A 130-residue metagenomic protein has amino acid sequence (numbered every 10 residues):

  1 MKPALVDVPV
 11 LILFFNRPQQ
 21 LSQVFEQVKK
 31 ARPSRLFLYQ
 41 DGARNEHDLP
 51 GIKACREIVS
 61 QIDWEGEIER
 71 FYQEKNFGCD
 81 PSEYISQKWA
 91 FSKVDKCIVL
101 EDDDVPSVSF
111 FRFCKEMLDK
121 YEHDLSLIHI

Functional and structural regions predicted by a protein language model:
M1-K29: N-proximal low-complexity "stem/linker" segments adjacent to membrane-targeting elements
A31-F71: Acidic donor-binding segment of Leloir-type glycosyltransferases
K75-S82: A short, glycine-/small-residue-rich helix N-cap motif at loop->alpha-helix starts within glycosyltransferase
Y84-K96: Active-site nucleotide-sugar/metal-binding loop of Leloir-type enzymes
V94-V105: Short beta-strand-to-loop acidic/aromatic patch adjacent to the donor-nucleotide binding site
D104-E116: Acidic donor-binding/catalytic loop of UDP-sugar-dependent glycosyltransferases, especially processive GT2
M117-L125: Basic phosphate/pyrophosphate-binding loop/patch that engages nucleotide-derived ligands
I128-I130: Conserved small/polar residues in nucleotide/adenosyl-binding loops
